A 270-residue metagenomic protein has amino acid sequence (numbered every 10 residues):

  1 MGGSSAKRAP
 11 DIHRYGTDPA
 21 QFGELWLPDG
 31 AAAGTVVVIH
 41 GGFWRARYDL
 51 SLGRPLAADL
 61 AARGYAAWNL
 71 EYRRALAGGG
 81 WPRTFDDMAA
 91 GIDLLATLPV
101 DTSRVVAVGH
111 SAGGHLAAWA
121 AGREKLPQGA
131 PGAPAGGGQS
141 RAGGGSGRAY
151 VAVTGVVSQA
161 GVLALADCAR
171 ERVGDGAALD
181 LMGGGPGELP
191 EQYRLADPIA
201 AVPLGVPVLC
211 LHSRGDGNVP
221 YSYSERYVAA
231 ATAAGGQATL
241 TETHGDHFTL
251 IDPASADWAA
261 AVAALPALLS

Functional and structural regions predicted by a protein language model:
M1-G30: N-terminal cap/lid segment of alpha/beta-hydrolase-fold proteins
D18, D167-A200: Mobile cap/lid helix-loop segments that gate and shape the active-site cleft of serine hydrolases
D29-A32, V36-D59: Short, surface-exposed "cap/lid" segments of acyl-processing enzymes
R47-A57, W68-S103: Catalytic nucleophile-loop/oxyanion-hole region of alpha/beta-hydrolase and closely related hydrolase-like folds
A90-E171: Primarily recognizes the serine-hydrolase "nucleophile elbow" in alpha/beta-hydrolase and SGNH/GDSL folds
C210-H212, D216: Short beta-strand/loop motif that positions the catalytic acidic residue of the alpha/beta-hydrolase fold
G217-R226: Conserved alpha/beta-hydrolase "acid-adjacent" motif
E225-S270: C-terminal catalytic histidine-bearing segment of alpha/beta-hydrolase fold enzymes
